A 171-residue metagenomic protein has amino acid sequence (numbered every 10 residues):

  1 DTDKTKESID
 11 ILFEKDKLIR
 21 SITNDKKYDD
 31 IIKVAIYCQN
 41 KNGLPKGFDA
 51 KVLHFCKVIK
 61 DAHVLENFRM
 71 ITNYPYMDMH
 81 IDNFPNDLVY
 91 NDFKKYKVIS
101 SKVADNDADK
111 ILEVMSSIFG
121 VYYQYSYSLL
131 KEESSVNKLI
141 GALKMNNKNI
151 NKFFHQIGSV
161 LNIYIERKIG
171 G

Functional and structural regions predicted by a protein language model:
T2-L18: An active-site-proximal "capping" alpha-helix that borders the catalytic cofactor pocket
T2-T5, T23, T72: Residue-identity detector for threonine
K17-I31, L44: Short secondary-structure capping/junction motifs at helix and strand boundaries
K17-L18, K41-N42, K46-G171: Divalent metal-dependent phosphate-bond-processing catalytic cores, especially two-metal-ion Mg2+/Mn2+ enzymes that act
D25-I36, V52-V58: Alpha-helical scaffolds flanking conserved acidic
